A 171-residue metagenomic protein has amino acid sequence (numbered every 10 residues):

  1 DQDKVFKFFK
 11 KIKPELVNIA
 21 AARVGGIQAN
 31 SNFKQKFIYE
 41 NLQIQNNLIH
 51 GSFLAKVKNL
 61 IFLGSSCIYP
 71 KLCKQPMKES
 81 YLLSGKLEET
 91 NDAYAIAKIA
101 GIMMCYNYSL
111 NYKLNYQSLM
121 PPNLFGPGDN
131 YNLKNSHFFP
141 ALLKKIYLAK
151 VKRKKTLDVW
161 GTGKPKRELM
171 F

Functional and structural regions predicted by a protein language model:
D1-N130: N-terminal Rossmann-like NAD(P)+-binding domain of SDR-like oxidoreductases, especially those catalyzing
K10-K11, R23, R153-K155, R167: Arginine residue identity/basic-tract feature
S31, V151-K152: Short leucine-rich amphipathic alpha-helices used at interfaces
A93-I96, M104, Q117-S118, N130-K145 (+1 more regions): Substrate-positioning beta->alpha
K113-L114, K152-K154: Short helix-terminating capping/connector loops at secondary-structure junctions
